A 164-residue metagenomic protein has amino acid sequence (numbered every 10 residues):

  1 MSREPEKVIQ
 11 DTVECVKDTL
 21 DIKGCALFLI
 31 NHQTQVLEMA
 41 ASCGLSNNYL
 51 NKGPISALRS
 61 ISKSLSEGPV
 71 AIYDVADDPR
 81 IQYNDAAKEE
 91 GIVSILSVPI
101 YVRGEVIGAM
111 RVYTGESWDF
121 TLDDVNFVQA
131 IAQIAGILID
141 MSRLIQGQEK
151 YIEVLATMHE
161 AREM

Functional and structural regions predicted by a protein language model:
E4-L27: Amphipathic alpha-helical coiled-coil segments that mediate homodimerization and allosteric signal transmission
A26-L50: GAF sensory/regulatory domain recognition with acknowledged cross-activation on helical regulatory dimers
N47, Y73-S94, T114: Signal-transducing coupling segments at domain and membrane junctions
N47-V70, Y83: Acidic/proline- and glycine-rich, intrinsically disordered low-complexity segments that serve as regulatory linkers
V93-Y101: A short, aliphatic-rich beta-strand micro-motif
Y113-A130: Regulatory loop-to-helix N-cap segments in sensory/regulatory domains that couple ligand/signal detection
Q129-I137: Allosteric cytosolic regulatory segments
L144-M164: Signal-transducing coiled-coil/dimerization helices and immediately adjacent hinge/linker segments that couple sensory
